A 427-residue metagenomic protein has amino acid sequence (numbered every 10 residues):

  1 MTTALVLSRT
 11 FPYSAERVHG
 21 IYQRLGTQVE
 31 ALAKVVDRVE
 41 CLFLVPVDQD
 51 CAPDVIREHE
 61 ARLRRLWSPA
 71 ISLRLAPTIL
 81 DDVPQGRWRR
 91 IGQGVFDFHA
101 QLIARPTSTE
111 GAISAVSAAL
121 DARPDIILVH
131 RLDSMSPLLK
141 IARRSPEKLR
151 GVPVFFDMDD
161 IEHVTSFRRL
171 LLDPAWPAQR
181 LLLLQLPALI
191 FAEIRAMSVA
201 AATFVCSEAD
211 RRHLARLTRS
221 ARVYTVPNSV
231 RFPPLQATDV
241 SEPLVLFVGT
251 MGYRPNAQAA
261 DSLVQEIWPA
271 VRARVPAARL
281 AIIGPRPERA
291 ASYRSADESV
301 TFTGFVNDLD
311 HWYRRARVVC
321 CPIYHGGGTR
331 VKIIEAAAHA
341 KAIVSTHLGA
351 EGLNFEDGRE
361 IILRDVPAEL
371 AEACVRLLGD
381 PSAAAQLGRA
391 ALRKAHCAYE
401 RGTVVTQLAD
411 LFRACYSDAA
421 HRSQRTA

Functional and structural regions predicted by a protein language model:
M1-L25, L42-D48, L246-M251: Nucleotide-activated donor-dependent transferases that construct or modify glycoconjugates
R24, T225-E298, F302-R314: Conserved catalytic-core segment of nucleotide-activated headgroup transferases in glycan assembly
A76-P137, P177-V199: Conserved nucleotide-sugar donor-binding subdomain of glycosyltransferases
P153-F156, H163, L183-I190, I194-L235: Donor nucleotide-sugar binding/catalytic pocket of nucleotide-sugar-dependent glycosyltransferases
A201, R314-G328, H339-A342: Acidic donor-binding loop of glycosyltransferase active sites
K332-A336, A342-T346: Short hydrophobic beta-strand element within catalytic cores of glycosyltransferases and related nucleotide-activated
I361-A368, R376-S382: Conserved acidic donor-binding segment of nucleotide-sugar-dependent glycosyltransferases
S382-F412: A charged, aromatic-enriched C-terminal amphipathic alpha-helix characteristic of glycosyltransferases across folds
